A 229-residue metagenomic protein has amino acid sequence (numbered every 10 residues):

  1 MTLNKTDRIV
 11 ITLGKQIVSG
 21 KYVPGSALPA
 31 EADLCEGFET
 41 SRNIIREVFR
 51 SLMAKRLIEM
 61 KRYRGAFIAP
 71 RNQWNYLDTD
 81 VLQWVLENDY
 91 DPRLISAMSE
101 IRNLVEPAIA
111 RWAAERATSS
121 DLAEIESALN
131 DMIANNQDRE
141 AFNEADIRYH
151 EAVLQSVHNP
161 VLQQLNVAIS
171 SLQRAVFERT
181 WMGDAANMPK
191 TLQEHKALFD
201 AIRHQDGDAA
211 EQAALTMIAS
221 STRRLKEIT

Functional and structural regions predicted by a protein language model:
M1-L104, R111: Short linear motifs at protein or domain termini
Q16, N135, L154-S156, A201: Hydrophobic side-chain positions on well-ordered alpha-helices, corresponding to helix-helix packing/interface faces
A27, R42, R46, R102 (+5 more regions): Short, cationic motifs built from Arg/Lys/His that form the positively charged side of catalytic pockets
D91-L94, T118-D121, D138-D146, H158 (+3 more regions): Residue-level recognition of alpha-helical structural elements
W112-A113, M132-R139, I202: Secondary-structure edge/capping motif, primarily at the C-terminal ends of alpha-helices and the immediately following
E126-I133, R148-H150, P160-Q163, V167-T229: C-terminal all-alpha effector/ligand-binding and dimerization domain of prokaryotic HTH-type transcriptional repressors
